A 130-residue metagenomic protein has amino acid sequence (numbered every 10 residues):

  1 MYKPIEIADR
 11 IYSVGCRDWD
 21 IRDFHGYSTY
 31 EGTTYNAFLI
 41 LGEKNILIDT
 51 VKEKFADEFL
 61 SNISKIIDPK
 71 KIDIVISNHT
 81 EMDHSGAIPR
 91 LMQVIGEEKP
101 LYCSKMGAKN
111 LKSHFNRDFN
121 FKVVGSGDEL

Functional and structural regions predicted by a protein language model:
Y2-D9, Y102-L130: Metallo-beta-lactamase
Y2-I67: Conserved beta-strand hairpin/beta-sheet module of binuclear metal-dependent hydrolase folds, prominently
Y12-V14, I46, I76, Y102 (+1 more regions): Hydrophobic/aromatic beta-strand patches that form the interior of the parallel beta-sheet core in alpha/beta enzyme
D23, A87-I88, S113: Short glycine-/acidic-enriched loop or helix-start segments at secondary-structure transitions that form or flank
E31-Y35, K65-P69, V94-E97, N120-V124: Short, low-complexity, polar/charged sequence segments that are solvent-exposed and flexible
E43, K54-L101: Active-site metal-binding motif and surrounding structural segment of the metallo-beta-lactamase
